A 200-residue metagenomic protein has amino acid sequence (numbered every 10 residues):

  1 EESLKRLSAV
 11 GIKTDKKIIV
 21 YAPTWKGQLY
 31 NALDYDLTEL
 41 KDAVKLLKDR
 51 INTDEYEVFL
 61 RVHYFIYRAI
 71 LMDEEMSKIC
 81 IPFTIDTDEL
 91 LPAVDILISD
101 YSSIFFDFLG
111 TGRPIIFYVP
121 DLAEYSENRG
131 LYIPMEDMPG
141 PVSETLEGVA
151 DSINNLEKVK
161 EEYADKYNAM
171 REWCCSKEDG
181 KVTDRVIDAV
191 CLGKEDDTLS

Functional and structural regions predicted by a protein language model:
E1-M72, S143, E178, D184: Conserved catalytic-core segment of nucleotide-activated headgroup transferases in glycan assembly
E2-R6, L97-S99, K158: Short, surface-exposed amphipathic charged segments that create phosphate/polyanion-binding patches used for binding
T24-Q28, Y64-Y67, T87, S103-I104 (+2 more regions): Short, solvent-exposed loop/turn segments at secondary-structure junctions
F59-F106: Donor nucleotide-activated moiety binding/catalytic core segment of transferases that use nucleotide-activated donors
D73, S103-C175: Catalytic binding pocket for nucleotide-activated donors in carbohydrate/polymer assembly enzymes
E178-S200: C-terminal alpha-helical cap of glycosyltransferases
